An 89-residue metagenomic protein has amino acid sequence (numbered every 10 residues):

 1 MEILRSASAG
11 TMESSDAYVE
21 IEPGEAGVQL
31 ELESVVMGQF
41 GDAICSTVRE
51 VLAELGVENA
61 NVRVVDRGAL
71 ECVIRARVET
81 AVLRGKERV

Functional and structural regions predicted by a protein language model:
M1-V89: N-terminal intrinsically disordered, cationic/polar leader segments that include organellar targeting peptides
